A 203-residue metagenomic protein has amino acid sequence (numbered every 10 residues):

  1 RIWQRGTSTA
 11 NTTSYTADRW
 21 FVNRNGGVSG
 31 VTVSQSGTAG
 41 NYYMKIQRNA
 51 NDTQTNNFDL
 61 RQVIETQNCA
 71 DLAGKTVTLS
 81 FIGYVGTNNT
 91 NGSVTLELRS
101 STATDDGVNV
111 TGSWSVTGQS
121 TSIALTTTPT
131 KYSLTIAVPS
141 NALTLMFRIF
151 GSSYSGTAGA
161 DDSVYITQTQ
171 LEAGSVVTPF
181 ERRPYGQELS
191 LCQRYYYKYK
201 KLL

Functional and structural regions predicted by a protein language model:
R1-L203: Extracellular and organelle-lumenal recognition/adhesion modules and their flexible linkers in secreted
